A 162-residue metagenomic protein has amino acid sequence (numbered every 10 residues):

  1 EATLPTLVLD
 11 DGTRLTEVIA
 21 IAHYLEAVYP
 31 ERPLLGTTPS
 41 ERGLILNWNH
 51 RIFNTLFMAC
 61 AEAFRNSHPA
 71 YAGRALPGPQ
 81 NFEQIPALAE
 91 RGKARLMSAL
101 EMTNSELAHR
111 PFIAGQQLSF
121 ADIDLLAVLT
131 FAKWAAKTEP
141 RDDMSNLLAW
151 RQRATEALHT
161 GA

Functional and structural regions predicted by a protein language model:
E1-P86: GST-like domain detector, emphasizing the conserved glutathione-binding G-site in the N-terminal thioredoxin-like
T3, P30-E31, A108-H109, A114 (+1 more regions): Glycine-rich, flexible loop/turn motifs
L7, I19, L96-A99, H159: Aromatic-glycine hotspot motif
V8-R14, L100, D124-L126, A162: Solvent-exposed, well-ordered amphipathic alpha-helical segments that flank/support binding or catalytic loops
P33-L35, P39-L44, L88-M97, K133 (+1 more regions): A short, terminal or domain-edge coil/loop segment
N49-R153: GST-like fold's C-terminal all-alpha helical module
A154, T160: An amphipathic, aromatic/His-enriched active-site/gating alpha helix that lines ligand/cofactor pockets
